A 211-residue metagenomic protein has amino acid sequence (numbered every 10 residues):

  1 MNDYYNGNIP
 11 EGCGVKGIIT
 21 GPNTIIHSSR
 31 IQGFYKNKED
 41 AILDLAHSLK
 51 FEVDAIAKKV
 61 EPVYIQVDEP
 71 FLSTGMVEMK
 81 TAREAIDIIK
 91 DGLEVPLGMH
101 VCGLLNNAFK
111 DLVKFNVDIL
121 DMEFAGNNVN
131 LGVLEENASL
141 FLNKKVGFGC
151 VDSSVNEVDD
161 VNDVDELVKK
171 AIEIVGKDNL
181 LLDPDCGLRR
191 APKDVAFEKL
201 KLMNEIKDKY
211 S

Functional and structural regions predicted by a protein language model:
M1-K58: Active-site-proximal, glycine-rich beta->alpha crossover segments in alpha/beta enzymes that shape flexible
M1-Y4, L45-V53, A85, L167 (+3 more regions): Alpha-helical packing segments of well-folded alpha/beta enzyme cores
V15, S28-R30, V77-D87, D118-D121 (+1 more regions): Short, electropositive alpha-helical surface patch
G17, I56, E69, M99 (+3 more regions): Conserved, mostly hydrophobic/aromatic
N23-A41, I65-E78, C150-N156, P184-P192: Active-site-proximal beta-alpha loop/turn segments in soluble metabolic enzymes
Y35-E52, K80-V95, D121-N128: Acidic, His- and aromatic-enriched active-site or binding-groove loops in soluble protein domains that engage sugars
S73, E78-L93, M99, N106-D111: N-terminal active-site wall of soluble small-molecule enzyme domains
E94-P96, L104, K110-S211: Catalytic-face loop-and-helix region of soluble metabolic enzyme cores
